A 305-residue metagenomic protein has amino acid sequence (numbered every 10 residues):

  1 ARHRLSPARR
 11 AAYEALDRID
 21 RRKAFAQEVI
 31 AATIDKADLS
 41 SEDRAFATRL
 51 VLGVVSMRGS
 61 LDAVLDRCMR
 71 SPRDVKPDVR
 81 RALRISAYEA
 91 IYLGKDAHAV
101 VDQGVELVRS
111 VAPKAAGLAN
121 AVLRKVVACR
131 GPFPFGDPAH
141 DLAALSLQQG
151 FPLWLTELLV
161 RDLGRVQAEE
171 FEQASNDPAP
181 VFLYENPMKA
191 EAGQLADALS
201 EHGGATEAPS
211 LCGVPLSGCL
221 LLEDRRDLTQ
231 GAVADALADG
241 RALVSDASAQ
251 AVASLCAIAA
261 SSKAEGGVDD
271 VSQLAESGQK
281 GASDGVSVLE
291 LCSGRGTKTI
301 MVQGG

Functional and structural regions predicted by a protein language model:
A1-A232, S262-L274, Q279-S283: Class I Rossmann-like S-adenosyl-L-methionine
Q148, Y184, R241, S245 (+1 more regions): Glycine- and other small-residue-rich loops at beta-strand/loop junctions that grip anionic moieties
E223-S261, D284: SAM-dependent Rossmann-like transferase core, predominantly class I methyltransferases with a strong bias toward
Q250, R295-G296: Short acidic loop-to-helix transition motifs that present clustered carboxylates
A264, D284-G294: Conserved class I S-adenosyl-L-methionine
V302: Aromatic pocket-lining residues of Rossmann-like dinucleotide-binding sites
G305: Conserved S-adenosyl-L-methionine
